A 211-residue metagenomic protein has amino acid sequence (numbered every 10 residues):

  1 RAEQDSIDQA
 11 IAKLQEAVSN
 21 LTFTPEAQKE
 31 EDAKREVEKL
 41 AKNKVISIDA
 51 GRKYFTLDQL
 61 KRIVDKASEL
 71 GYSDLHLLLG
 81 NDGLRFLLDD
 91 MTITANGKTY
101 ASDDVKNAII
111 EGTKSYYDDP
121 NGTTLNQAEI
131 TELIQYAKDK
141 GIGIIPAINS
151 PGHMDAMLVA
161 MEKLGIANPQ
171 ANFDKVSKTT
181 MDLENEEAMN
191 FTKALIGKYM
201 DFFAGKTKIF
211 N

Functional and structural regions predicted by a protein language model:
R1-A33: Beta-rich interaction/scaffold domains
A10, L14, T56-I63, S68 (+2 more regions): Stable alpha-helical elements in mature extracytoplasmic
A33-K39: Short boundary motifs at domain starts and secondary-structure transition points
K39-K42, D82-K138, D155-N190: Aromatic- and acidic-residue-enriched carbohydrate-binding clefts of CAZyme catalytic domains
K42-Q59, E69, K178-E187: Active-site mouth loops of central-metabolism enzymes
G51-K53, G80-L84, N149-H153: Active-site beta-loop-alpha junctions enriched in small/polar residues
Q59-G83: Catalytic domains of carbohydrate-active enzymes, especially glycoside hydrolases
L70-L75, E129-P151, S177-N211: An active-site-proximal structural segment forming one wall of the substrate-binding cleft that immediately precedes
